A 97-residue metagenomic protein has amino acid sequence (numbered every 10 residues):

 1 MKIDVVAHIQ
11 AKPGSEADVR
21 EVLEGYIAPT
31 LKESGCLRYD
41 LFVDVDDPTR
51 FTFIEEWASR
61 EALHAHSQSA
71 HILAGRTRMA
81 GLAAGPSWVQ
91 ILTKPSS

Functional and structural regions predicted by a protein language model:
M1-K2, S97: Absolute protein N-terminus
I3-I9, D40-S67: Short, well-ordered beta-strand segments in beta-rich or mixed alpha/beta enzyme and ligand-binding folds
A11-P13: Beta-strand elements of well-folded, non-transmembrane domains
S15-L37, H71-G75: Short amphipathic alpha-helical segments
V22, F42, H66-S69, R78: Residue-level signal for well-ordered alpha-helical positions
L41-D47, G75-S97: Glycine-rich beta-strand-turn "strand-cap" elements at beta-sheet edges
